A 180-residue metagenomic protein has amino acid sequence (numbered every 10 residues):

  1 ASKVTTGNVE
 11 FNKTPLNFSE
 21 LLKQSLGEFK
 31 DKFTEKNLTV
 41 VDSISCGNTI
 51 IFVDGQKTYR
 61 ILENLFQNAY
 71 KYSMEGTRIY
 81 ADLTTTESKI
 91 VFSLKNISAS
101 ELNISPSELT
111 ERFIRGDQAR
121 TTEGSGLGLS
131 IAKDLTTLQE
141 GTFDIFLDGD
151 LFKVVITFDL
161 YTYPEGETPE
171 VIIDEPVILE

Functional and structural regions predicted by a protein language model:
T6-F11, I50-V53: Conserved micro-motifs of the catalytic ATP-binding
N12-K30: A conserved beta-strand-to-alpha-helix junction within the catalytic ATP-binding
N12-P15, T34, T39-T49: Conserved catalytic submotifs in the C-terminal HATPase_c
A69-Y70: Short helix-loop "hinge" at the ATP-lid/N-box region of the Bergerat-fold HATPase_c
G76-S88: Short beta-strand/loop element within the Bergerat-fold HATPase_c
E101-I114, V171-I173: Short conserved segment of the HATPase_c
E140-D148: Glycine-rich ATP-binding loops of the HATPase_c
